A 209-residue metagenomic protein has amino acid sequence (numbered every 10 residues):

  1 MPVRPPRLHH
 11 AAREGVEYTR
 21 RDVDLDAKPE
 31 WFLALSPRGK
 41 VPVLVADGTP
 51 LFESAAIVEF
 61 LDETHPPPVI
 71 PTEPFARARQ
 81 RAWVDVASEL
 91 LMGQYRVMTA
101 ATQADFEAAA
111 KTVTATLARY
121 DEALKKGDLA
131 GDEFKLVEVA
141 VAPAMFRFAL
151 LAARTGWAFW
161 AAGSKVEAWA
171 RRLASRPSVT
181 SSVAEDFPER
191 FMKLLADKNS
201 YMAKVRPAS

Functional and structural regions predicted by a protein language model:
P2-A130, N199-S209: GST-like domain detector, emphasizing the conserved glutathione-binding G-site in the N-terminal thioredoxin-like
V3, F52, A144-M145, W169 (+1 more regions): Tryptophan-centric aromatic hotspots in well-structured domains and transmembrane helices
L44, E138, R176: Conserved G/P- and acidic residue-centered "switch" motifs that form tight phosphate/ATP-binding loops in soluble
D62-P66, S88, K125, M145 (+3 more regions): Hydrophobic/aromatic-lined pockets within catalytic cores
T72-P74, A104-K111, R154-A170: Short alpha-helical "patches" and their helix-cap loops
E122-D132, W157, P177-S182: Surface-exposed helix-capping loop/turn segments at secondary-structure junctions
G131-T155, A162-A168, L173: GST superfamily/GST-like fold recognition
T180-S209: Long, charge-rich low-complexity segments
